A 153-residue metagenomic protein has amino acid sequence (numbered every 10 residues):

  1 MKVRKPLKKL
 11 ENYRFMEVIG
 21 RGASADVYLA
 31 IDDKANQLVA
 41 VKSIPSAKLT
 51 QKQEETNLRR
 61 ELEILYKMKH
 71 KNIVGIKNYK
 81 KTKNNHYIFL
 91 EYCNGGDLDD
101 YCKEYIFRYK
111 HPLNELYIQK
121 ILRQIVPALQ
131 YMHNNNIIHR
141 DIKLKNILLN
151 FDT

Functional and structural regions predicted by a protein language model:
D26: Conserved N-lobe ATP-binding subsite of Hanks-type protein kinase domains, especially the beta3 VAIK lysine
I31-V39: Conserved N-lobe loop of protein kinases adjacent to the ATP-binding glycine-rich P-loop
L58, L62-E63: Regulatory alphaC helix of protein kinase catalytic domains
N78-Y79: A short, aromatic-enriched beta-strand patch in the conserved N-lobe beta-sheet of the protein kinase catalytic domain
N84-D97, Y101: Conserved short submotifs of the Hanks-type protein kinase catalytic core that shape the nucleotide-binding pocket
D99-P112: AlphaC helix of the protein kinase catalytic domain
I121-L122: Activation segment signature within eukaryotic-like protein kinase domains
H133-L149: Catalytic-loop of the protein kinase fold
